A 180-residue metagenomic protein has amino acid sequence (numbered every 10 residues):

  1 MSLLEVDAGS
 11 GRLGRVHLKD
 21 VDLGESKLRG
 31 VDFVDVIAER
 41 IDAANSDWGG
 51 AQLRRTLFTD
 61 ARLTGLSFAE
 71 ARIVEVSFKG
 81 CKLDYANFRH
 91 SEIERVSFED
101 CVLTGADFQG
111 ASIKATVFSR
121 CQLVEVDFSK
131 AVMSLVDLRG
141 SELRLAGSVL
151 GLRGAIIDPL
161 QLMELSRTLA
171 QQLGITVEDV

Functional and structural regions predicted by a protein language model:
M1-V180: Tandem repeat scaffolds
